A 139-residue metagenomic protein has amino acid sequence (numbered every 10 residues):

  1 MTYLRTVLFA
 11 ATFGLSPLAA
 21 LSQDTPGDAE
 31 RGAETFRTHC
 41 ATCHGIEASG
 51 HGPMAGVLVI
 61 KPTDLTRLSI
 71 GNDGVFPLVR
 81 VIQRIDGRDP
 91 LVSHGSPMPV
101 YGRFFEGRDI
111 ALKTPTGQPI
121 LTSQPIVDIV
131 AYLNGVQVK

Functional and structural regions predicted by a protein language model:
M1-T6: Positively charged n-region of N-terminal signal peptides that target proteins for export
V7-P17: Bacterial N-terminal signal peptides
L18-T35, T66, I70-D73: Electrostatic cytochrome c docking/interface patches
G27, A33-I60, G74-V75, Q83-P99 (+2 more regions): Periplasmic/extracellular electron-transfer cofactor-ligation site, primarily the c-type cytochrome heme-c attachment
T63-S93, F104-I126: Electron-transfer interface patches adjacent to heme c in soluble/periplasmic c-type cytochromes and di-/multiheme
S123-K139: C-terminal partner/receptor-binding element of secreted or periplasmic proteins
